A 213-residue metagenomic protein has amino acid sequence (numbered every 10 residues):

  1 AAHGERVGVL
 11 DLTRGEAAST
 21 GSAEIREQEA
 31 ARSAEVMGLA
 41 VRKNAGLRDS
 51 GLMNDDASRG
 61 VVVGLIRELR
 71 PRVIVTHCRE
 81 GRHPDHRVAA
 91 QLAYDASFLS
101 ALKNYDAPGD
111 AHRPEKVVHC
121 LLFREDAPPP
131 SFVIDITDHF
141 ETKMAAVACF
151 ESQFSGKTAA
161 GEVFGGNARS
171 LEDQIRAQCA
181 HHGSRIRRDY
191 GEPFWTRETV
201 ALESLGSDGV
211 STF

Functional and structural regions predicted by a protein language model:
A1-L69, S207-D208: Active-site rim/loop-helix segments in enzyme catalytic domains that contact anionic ligands
D55-F213: Metal-dependent de-N-acetylase/amidase catalytic core
